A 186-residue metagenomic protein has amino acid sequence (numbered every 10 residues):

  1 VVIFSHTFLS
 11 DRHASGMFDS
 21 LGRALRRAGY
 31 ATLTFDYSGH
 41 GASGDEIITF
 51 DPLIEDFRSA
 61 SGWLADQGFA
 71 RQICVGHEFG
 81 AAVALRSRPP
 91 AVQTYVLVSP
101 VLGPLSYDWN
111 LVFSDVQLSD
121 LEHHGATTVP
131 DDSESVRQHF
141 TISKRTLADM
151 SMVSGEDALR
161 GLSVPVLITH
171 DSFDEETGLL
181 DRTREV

Functional and structural regions predicted by a protein language model:
V1-T7: Short beta-strand element of the alpha/beta-hydrolase
F8-G22, L179-D181: The serine-hydrolase catalytic nucleophile loop
S10-D11, S38-H40, G103, E175: Active-site loop signature of alpha/beta-hydrolase-fold enzymes
M17, G22-A42: Conserved alpha/beta-hydrolase
I47-Q67: Alpha/beta-hydrolase active-site loop
I48, A82, A91-E185: The alpha/beta-hydrolase serine catalytic core
Q67-E78: Alpha/beta-hydrolase fold nucleophile elbow
G76-R86: Glycine-rich nucleophile elbow surrounding the catalytic serine of serine-hydrolase chemistry
